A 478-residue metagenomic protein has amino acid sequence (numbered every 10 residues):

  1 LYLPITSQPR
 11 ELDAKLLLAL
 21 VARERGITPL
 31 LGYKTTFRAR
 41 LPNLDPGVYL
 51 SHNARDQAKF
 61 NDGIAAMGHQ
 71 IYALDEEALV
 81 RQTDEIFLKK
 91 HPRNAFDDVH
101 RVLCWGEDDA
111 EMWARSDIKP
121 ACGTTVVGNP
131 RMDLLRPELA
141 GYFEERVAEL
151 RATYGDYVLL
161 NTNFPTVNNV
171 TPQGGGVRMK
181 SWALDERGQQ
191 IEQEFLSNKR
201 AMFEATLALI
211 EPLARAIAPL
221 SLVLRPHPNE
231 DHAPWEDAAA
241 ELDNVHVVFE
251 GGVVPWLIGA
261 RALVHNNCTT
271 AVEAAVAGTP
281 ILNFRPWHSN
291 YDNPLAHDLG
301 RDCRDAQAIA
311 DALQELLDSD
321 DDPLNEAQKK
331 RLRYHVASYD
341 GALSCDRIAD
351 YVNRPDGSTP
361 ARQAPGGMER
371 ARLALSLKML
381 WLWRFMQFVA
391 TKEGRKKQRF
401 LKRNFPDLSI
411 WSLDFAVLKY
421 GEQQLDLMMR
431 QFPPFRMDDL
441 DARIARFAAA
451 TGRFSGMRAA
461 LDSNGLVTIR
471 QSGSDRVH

Functional and structural regions predicted by a protein language model:
Y2-A148, L160-V167, E230, A271 (+3 more regions): Active-site and donor-binding regions of nucleotide-sugar-utilizing enzymes
R10, V264, P280-F284: Short hydrophobic beta-strand element within catalytic cores of glycosyltransferases and related nucleotide-activated
K34-T36, E204-L207, V223-V272, V276-A277: Donor nucleotide-activated moiety binding/catalytic core segment of transferases that use nucleotide-activated donors
D45-Y49, D97-V102, L220-L222, G259-A262 (+1 more regions): Short active-site oxyanion
H100, T124, N244-H246, G300: Short, conserved active-site loop motifs that form the nucleotide-linked donor/cofactor pocket
E138-A238: Conserved catalytic-core segment of nucleotide-activated headgroup transferases in glycan assembly
Q190-I191, D311-H478: C-terminal amphipathic helix plus adjacent low-complexity, charged tail appended to glycosyltransferase catalytic
E236-E241, T269-Y339, F400, N404: Catalytic binding pocket for nucleotide-activated donors in carbohydrate/polymer assembly enzymes
